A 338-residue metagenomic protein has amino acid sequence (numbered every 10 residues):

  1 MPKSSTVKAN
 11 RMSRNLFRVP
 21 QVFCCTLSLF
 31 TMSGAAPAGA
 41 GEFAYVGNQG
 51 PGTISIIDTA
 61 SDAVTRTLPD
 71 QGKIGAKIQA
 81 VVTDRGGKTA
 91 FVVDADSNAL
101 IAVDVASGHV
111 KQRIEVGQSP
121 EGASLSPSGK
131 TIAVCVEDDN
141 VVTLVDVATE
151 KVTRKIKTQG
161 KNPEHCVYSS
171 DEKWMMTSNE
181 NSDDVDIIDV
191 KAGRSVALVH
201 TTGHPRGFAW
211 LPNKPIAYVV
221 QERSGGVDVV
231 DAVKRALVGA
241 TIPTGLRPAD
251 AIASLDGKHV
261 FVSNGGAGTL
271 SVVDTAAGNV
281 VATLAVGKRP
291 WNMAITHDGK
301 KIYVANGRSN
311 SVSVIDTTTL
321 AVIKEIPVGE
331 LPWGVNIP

Functional and structural regions predicted by a protein language model:
M1-R18: N-terminal secretory signal peptides that target proteins for export/translocation
N10, N15, C25-S28, S254: Enrichment for repetitive, rod-forming helical segments
L16, V22-F23, A133: Secreted/extracellular small peptides and ectodomain modules produced from precursors
V19-P20, K111: Intrinsically disordered, low-complexity regions enriched in polar/acidic and amide residues
P20-G34: Bacterial N-terminal signal peptides
S28, A35-P338: Predominantly soluble domains enriched in secretory-pathway, periplasmic, or organellar proteins
